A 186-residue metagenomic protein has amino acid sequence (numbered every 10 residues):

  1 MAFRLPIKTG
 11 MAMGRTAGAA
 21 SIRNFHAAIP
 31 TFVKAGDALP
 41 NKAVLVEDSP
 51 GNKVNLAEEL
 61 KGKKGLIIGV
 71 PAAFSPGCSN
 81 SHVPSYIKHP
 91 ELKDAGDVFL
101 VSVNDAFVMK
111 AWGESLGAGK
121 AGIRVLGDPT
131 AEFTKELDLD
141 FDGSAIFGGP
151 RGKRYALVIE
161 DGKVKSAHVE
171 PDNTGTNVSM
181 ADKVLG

Functional and structural regions predicted by a protein language model:
A2-G186: Chalcogenol-based redox active-site neighborhoods
